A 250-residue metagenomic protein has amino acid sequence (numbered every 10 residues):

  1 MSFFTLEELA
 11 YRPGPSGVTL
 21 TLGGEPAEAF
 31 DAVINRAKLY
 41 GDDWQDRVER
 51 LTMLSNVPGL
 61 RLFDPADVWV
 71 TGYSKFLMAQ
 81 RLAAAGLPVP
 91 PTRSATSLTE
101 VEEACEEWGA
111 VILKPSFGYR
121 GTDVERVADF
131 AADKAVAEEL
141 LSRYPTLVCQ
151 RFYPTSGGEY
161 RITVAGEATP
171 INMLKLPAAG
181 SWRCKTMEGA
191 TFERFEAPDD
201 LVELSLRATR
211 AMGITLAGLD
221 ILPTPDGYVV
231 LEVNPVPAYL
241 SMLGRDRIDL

Functional and structural regions predicted by a protein language model:
M1-P91: Conserved N-proximal alpha/beta basic substrate-recognition cap immediately N-terminal to, or forming the N-lobe
K38-Y40, F117-G118, V236: Short glycine-rich anion-binding loops that position phosphate/pyrophosphate groups of nucleotides and phosphorylated
L82-A83, C105-D123, P145-T155: ATP-grasp fold ATP-binding core
A85-G109: Rossmann-like NAD(P)H-binding beta-loop-alpha module
V111, V148, P170-I171, A217 (+1 more regions): Protein kinase-like catalytic core scaffold
I112, L222-P223: Conserved protein-kinase catalytic-loop segment immediately C-terminal to the catalytic Asp of the HRD motif
T122-M212: Phosphate-binding site of ATP-dependent enzymes
E196, P223-L250: C-terminal active-site "lid" helix and adjoining low-complexity regulatory extension at the edge of ATP-using catalytic
